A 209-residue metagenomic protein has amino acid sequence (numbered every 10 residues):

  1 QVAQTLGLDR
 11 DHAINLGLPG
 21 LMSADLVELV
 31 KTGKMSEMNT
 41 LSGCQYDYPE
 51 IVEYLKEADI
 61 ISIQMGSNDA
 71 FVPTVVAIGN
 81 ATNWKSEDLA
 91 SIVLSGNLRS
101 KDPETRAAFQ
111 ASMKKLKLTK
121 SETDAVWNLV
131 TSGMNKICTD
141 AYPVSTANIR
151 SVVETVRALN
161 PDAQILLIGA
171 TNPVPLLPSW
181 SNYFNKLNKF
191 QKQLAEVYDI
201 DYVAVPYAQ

Functional and structural regions predicted by a protein language model:
V2-P143, A147: Conserved SGNH/GDSL esterase-like catalytic core that processes O-acyl groups on lipids and polysaccharides
L6-L8, N148-L167, F190-V203: A structural motif corresponding to the C-terminal end of an alpha-helix and its immediate exit/capping segment
I14-G20, D201-Q209: Acidic carboxylate-rich catalytic motifs and surrounding loops in phosphoryl-/glycosyl-chemistry enzymes
Y46, S151, K186: Short, conserved clusters of charged catalytic residues that mark active-site and nucleotide-handling motifs
I63, L167-I168: Structural beta-sheet core signal
P143, I168, N172-Y207: Substrate-gating cap/lid alpha-helix
